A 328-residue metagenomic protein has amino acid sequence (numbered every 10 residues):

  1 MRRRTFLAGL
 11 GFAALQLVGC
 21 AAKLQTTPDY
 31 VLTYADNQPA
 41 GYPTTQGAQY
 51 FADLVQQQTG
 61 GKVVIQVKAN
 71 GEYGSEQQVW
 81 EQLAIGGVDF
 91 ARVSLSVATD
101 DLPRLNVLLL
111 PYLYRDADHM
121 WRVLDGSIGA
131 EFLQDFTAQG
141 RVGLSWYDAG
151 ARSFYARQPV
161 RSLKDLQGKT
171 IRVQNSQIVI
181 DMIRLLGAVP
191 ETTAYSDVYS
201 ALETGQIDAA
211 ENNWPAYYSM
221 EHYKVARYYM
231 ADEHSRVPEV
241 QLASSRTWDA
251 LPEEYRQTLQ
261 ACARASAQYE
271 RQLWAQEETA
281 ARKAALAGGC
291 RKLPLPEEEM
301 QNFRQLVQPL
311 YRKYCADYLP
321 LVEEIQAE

Functional and structural regions predicted by a protein language model:
R3-L7: N-terminal export leaders
A8-L15, A21-H119, I128, F136-E328: N-terminal secretory/targeting leader peptides
